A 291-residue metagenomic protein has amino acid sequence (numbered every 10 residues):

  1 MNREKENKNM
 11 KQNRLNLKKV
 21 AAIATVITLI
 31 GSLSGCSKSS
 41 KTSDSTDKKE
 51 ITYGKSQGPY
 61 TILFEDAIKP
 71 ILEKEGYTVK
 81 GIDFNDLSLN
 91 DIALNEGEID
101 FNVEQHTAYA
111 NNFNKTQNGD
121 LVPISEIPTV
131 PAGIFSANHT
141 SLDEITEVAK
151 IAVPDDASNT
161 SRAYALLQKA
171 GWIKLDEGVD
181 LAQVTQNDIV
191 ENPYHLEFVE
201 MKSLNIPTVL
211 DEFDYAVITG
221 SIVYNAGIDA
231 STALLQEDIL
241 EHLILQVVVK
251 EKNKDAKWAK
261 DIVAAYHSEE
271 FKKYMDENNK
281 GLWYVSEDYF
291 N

Functional and structural regions predicted by a protein language model:
L33-T46: Bacterial lipoprotein signal-peptidase II cleavage site
Q57-K80: Short, polar/charged alpha-helical segment
G81-I92, V179-T208: Short helix-initiation/N-cap motifs at beta->coil->alpha
N85-L87, G97-N111, P128, K202-S203 (+2 more regions): Beta->alpha turn/N-cap motifs
N112-I124, A137-H139, E212, V217 (+1 more regions): Ligand-binding "clamshell"
I124-I173, K272-K273: A conserved helix-loop-strand patch within extracytoplasmic ligand-binding domains of the periplasmic binding
P131-D143, L243-A256: A bilobed periplasmic-binding-protein/Venus flytrap-type ligand-binding module shared by bacterial periplasmic
A157-Q183, V263-N291: Ligand-binding clefts/hinges and TM-proximal coupling segments of bilobed small-molecule sensing domains
